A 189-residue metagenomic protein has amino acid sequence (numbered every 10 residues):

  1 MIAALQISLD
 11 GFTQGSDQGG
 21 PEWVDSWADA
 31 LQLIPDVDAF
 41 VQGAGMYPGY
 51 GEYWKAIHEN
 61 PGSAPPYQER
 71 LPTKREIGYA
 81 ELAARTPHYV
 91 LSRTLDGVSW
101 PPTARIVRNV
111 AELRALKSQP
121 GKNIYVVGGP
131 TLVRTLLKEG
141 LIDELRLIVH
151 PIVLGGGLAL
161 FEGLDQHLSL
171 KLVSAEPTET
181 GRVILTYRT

Functional and structural regions predicted by a protein language model:
M1-T189: Enzymes that bind and transform nitrogen-containing heteroaromatic metabolites
